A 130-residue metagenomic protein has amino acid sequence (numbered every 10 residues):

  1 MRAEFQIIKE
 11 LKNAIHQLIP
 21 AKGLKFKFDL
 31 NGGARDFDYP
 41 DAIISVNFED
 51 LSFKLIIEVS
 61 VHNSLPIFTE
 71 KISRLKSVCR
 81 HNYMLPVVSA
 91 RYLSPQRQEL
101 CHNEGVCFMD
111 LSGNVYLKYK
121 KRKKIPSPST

Functional and structural regions predicted by a protein language model:
M1-G33: Acidic-basic catalytic patches of nuclease active cores, encompassing PD-(D/E)XK and other metal-cofactor nuclease
K9, N13, Q17, E70-S77 (+1 more regions): Charged/polar, solvent-exposed surface patches and flexible loops
I19, H81-N82: A structural signal for short coil/turn segments at secondary-structure junctions
P20-F53, H102, L117-K120: N-terminal capping/interface segment
D36-C79, P86-V87: Conserved catalytic cores of phosphodiester-cleaving nucleases, focusing on short active-site segments
N82-M84, G105-V106: Short glycine-/polar-rich loops that comprise or flank the Walker A/P-loop and associated switch/sensor motifs
P86-S89, R97: Alpha-mannosidase-like glycoside hydrolase catalytic domains involved in N-glycan trimming, generalizing to other
L93-S129: Domain-level recognition of nuclease-like catalytic cores that cleave nucleotide substrates
